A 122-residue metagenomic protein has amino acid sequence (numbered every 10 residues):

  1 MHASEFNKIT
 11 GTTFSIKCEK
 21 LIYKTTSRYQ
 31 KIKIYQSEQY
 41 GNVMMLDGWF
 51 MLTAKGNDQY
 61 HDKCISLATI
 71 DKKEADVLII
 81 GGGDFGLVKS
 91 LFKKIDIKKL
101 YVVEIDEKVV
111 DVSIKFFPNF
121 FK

Functional and structural regions predicted by a protein language model:
M1-V43: N-terminal auxiliary segments of SAM/dcSAM-dependent transferases
H2-E5, L52-K122: The AdoMet/dcAdoMet-binding core of the Class I SAM-like
T25-L67: Active-site-flanking structural segment that lines cofactor/substrate pockets
